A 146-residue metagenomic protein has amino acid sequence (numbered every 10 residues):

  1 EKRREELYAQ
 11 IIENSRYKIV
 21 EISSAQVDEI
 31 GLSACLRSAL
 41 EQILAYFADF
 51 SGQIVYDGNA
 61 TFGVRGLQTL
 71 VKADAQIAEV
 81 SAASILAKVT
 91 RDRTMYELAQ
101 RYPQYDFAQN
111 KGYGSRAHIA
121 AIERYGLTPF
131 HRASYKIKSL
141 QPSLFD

Functional and structural regions predicted by a protein language model:
E1-D146: RNase H-like, Mg2+-dependent phosphodiesterase core, and more generally RNA phosphate-backbone-engaging helix-loop
